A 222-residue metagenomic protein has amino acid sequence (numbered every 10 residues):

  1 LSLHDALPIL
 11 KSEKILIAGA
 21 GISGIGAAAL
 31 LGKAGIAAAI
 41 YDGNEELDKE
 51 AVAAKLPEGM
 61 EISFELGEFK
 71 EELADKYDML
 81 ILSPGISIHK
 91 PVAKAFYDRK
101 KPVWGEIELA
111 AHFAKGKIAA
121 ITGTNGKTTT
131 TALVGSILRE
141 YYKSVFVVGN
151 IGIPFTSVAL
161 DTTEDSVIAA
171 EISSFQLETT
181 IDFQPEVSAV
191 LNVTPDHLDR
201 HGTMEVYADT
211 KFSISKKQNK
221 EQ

Functional and structural regions predicted by a protein language model:
L1-D5: Single conserved hydrophobic/aromatic residue that forms the stacking wall/gate of nucleotide- or nucleobase-binding
A6-G105, L109: N-terminal leader/targeting and accessory segments in enzymes
L30-K33, E71-Y77, P84-Q222: Phosphate-binding loop of NTP-binding sites
